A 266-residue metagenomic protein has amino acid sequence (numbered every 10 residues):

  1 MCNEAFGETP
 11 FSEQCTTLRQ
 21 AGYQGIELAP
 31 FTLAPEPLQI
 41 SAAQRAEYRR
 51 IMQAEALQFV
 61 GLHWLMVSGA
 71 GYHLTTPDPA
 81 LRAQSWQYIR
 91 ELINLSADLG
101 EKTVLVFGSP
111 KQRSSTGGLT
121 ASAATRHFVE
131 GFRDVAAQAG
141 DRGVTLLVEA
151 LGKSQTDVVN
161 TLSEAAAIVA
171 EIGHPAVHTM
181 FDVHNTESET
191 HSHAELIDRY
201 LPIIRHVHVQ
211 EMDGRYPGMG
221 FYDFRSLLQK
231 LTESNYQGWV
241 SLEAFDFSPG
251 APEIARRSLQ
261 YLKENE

Functional and structural regions predicted by a protein language model:
A5-G22, Q53, R90, G100-K102 (+3 more regions): Histidine-acidic metal/acid-base catalytic patches
A5-G7, P30-T32, L65-S68, K111-R113 (+4 more regions): Active-site-proximal loop/turn and secondary-structure-junction residues that shape catalytic pockets, frequently
E13, I51-E55, G71-H178: Active-site acidic/histidine proton-transfer and metal-coordination neighborhood in alpha/beta enzyme cores
E27, G61, V106, L147 (+2 more regions): Conserved beta-strand positions in the central sheet of alpha/beta enzyme cores
A29-M52, S109-Q112: Glycine-rich, proline-tolerant flexible connector loops at the mouths of alpha/beta enzymes
L38-R45, D78-R82, G118-T125, V158 (+3 more regions): Flexible, glycine- and charge-enriched loops at secondary-structure boundaries
R45-V67, G71: Short hydrophobic interaction/assembly module
